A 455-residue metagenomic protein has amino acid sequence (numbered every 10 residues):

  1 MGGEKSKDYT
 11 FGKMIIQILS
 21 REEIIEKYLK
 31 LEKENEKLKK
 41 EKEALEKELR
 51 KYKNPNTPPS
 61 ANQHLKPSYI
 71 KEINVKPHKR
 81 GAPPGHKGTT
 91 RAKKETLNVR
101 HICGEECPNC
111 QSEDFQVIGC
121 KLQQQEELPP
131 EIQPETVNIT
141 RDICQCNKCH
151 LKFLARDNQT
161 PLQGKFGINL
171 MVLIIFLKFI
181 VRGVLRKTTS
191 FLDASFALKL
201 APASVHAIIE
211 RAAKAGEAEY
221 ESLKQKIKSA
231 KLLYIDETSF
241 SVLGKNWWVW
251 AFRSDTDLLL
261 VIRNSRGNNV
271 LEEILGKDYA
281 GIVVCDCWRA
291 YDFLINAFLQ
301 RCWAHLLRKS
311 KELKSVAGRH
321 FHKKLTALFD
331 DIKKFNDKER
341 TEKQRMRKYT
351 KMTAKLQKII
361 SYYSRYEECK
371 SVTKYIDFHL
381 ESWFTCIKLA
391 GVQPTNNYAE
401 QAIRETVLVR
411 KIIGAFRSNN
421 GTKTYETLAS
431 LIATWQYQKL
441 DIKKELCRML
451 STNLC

Functional and structural regions predicted by a protein language model:
M1-L162, H206, K224, I235 (+1 more regions): Short, flexible loop/hinge motifs at secondary-structure junctions
A44, K51, S195-S204, I208-R289 (+1 more regions): RNase H-like nuclease fold core
L45, Y52, C107-P108, C146 (+10 more regions): Mobile genetic element proteins and their domesticated derivatives, centered on retroelements and DNA transposons
V117-G119, L154-D157, V242-G244, L260-I262 (+5 more regions): Short helix/loop capping segments that flank catalytic or ligand/cofactor-binding pockets
I168-V181: Short, amphipathic alpha-helical "recognition" segments used to contact nucleic acids or chromatin
R186-A197: DNA-recognition alpha helix
C287-R289, I295-K324: Conserved beta-strand -> loop -> alpha-helix junction used to position metal-binding or nucleic-acid-contacting
A290-L294, K323-C455: Acidic/histidine-rich catalytic cores and adjacent linkers of DNA breakage/strand-transfer/modification proteins
